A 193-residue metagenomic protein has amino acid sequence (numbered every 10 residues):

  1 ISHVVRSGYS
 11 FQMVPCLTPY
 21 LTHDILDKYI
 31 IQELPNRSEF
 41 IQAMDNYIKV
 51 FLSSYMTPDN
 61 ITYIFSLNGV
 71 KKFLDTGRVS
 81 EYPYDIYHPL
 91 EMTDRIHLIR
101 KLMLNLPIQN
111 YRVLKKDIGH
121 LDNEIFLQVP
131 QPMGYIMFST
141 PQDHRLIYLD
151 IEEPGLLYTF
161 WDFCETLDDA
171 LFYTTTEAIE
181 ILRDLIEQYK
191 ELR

Functional and structural regions predicted by a protein language model:
I1-L192: Hydrophobic protein-protein interaction segments
